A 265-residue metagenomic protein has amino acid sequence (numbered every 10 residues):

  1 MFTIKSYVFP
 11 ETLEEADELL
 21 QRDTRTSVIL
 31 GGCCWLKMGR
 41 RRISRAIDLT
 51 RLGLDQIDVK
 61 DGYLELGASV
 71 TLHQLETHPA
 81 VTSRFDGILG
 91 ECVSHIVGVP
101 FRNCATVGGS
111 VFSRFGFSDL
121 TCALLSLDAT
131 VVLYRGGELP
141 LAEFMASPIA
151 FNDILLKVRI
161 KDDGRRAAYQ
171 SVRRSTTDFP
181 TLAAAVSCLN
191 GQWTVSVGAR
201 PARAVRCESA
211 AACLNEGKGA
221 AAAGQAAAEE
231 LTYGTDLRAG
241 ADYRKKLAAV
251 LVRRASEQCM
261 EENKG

Functional and structural regions predicted by a protein language model:
M1-G265: C-terminal structural segment of proteins
